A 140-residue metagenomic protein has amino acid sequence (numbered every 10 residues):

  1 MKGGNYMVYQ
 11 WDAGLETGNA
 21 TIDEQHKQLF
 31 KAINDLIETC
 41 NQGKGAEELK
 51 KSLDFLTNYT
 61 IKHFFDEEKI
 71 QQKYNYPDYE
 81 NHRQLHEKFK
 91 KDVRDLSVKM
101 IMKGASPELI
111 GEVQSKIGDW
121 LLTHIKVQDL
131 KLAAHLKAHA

Functional and structural regions predicted by a protein language model:
K2-A140: Small-residue-biased structural context
